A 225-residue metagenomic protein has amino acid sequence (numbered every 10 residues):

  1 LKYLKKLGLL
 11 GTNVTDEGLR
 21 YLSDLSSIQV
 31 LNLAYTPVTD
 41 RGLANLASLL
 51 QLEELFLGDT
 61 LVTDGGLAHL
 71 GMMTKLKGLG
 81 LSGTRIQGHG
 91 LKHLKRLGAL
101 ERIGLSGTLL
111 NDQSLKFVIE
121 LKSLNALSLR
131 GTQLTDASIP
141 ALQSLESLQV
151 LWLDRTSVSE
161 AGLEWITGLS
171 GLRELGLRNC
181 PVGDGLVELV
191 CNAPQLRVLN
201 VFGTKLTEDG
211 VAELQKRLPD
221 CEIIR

Functional and structural regions predicted by a protein language model:
L1-E208, R217-R225: Concave beta-strand-loop units of leucine-rich repeat
